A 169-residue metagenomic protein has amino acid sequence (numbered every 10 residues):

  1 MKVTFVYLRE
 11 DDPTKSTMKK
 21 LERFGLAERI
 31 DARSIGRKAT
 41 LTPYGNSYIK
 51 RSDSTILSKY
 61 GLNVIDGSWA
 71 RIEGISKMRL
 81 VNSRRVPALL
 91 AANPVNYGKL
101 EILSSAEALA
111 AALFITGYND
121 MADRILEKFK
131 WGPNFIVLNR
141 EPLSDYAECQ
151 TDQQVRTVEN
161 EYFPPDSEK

Functional and structural regions predicted by a protein language model:
M1-K59, G67-R71, K77-R79, S83-L89 (+1 more regions): N-terminal, charge-rich interaction modules
M78-F163: C-terminal folded domains that constitute the principal catalytic or ligand-binding module of multi-domain proteins
